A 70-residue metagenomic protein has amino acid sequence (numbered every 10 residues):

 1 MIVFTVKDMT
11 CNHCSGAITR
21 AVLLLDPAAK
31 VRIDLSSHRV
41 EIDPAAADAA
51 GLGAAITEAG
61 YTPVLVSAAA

Functional and structural regions predicted by a protein language model:
M1-A70: Flexible metal-binding regulatory segments at protein termini and peripheral loops
